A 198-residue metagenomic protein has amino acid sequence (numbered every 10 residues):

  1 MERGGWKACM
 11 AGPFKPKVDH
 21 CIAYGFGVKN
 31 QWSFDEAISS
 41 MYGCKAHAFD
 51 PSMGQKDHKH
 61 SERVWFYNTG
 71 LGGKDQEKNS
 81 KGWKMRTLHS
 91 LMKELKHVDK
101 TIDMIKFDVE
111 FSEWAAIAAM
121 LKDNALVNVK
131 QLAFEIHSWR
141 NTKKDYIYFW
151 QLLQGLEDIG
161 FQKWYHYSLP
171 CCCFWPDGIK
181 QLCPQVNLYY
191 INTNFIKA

Functional and structural regions predicted by a protein language model:
M1-A198: Phosphate/nucleotide-binding beta-alpha loop and adjacent structural elements of enzyme active sites
